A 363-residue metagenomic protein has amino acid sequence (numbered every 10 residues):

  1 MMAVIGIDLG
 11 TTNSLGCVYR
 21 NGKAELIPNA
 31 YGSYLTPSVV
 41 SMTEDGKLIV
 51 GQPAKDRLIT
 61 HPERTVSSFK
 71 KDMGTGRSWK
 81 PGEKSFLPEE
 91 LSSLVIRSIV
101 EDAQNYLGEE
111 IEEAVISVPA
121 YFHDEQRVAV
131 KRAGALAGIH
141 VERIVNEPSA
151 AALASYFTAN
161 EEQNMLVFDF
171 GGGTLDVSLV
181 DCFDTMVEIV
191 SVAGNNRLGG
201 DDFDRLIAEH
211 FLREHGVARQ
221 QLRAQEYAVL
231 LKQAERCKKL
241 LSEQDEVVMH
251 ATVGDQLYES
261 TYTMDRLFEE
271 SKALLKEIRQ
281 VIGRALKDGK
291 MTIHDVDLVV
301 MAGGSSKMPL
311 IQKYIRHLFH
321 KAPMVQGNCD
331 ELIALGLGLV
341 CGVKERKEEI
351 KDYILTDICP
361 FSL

Functional and structural regions predicted by a protein language model:
M1-T75, W79-S85, L94, E101-L363: Oxyanion-binding/catalytic loops of NTP- or PPi-dependent enzymes
